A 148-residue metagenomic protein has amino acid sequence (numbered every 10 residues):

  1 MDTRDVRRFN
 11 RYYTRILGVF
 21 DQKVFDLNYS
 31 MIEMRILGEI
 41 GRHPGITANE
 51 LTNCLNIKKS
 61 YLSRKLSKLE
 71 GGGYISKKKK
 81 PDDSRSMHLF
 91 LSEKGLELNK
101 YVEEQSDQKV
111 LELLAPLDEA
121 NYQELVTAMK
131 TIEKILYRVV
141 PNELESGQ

Functional and structural regions predicted by a protein language model:
M1-M31: N-terminal leader segment of winged-helix/HTH proteins
N10, L17, L55, N99 (+2 more regions): Short amphipathic alpha-helical/adjacent loop interface patches that line ligand and macromolecule-binding sites
L17, P44, N99, E133-L136: A structural signal for well-ordered alpha-helices, especially hydrophobic packing surfaces of coiled-coils
D21-Y61, L66, G72: N-terminal helix-turn-helix DNA-binding core of bacterial DNA-binding proteins
G38, K100, V126: A cross-family signal for key residues in well-ordered alpha-helices that form functional helical elements
S67-Q123: Charged, amphipathic alpha-helical coiled-coil/dimerization segments
E104-Q148: Terminal interaction helix/tail motif
